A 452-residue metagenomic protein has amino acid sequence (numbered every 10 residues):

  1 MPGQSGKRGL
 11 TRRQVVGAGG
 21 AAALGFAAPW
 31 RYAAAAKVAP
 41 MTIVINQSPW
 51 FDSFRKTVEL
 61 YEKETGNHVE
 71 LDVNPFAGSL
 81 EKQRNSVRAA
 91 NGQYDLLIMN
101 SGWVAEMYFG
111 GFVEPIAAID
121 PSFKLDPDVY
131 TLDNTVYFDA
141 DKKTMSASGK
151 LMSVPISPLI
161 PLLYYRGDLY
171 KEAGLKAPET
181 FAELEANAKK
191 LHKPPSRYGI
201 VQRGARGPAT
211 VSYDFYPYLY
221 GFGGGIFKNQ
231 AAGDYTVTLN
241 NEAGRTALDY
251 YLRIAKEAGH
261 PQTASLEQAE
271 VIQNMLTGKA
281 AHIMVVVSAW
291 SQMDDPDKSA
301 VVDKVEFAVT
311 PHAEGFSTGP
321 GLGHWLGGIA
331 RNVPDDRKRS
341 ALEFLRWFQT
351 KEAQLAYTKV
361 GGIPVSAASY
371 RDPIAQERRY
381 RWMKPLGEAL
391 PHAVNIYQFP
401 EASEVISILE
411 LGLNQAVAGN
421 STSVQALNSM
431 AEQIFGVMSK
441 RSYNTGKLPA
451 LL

Functional and structural regions predicted by a protein language model:
M1-L10: N-terminal secretory signal peptides
Y32, K143-I156, P161, E185-T236 (+1 more regions): Extracytoplasmic/periplasmic solute-binding protein
A36-A39, L60-Y137, D168-E179, N274 (+4 more regions): Extracytoplasmic "Venus flytrap"/periplasmic binding protein-like
A36-K37, Y130-T135, T144, V305-T310 (+3 more regions): Long, aromatic- and glycine/proline-rich binding clefts that accommodate carbohydrate-like moieties
S101-I160, V211-D214, K304-A308, E377-R378: Hinge/lid segment of periplasmic solute-binding proteins
A117-D133, G204-A205, F222-T246, P296-A300 (+3 more regions): Short, solvent-exposed loop/beta-turn-alpha elements that line the ligand-binding surface or hinge of extracytoplasmic
A188-P194, A232-S265: Glycine-centered hinge/linker elements that transmit conformational signals in sensory and ligand-binding systems
D214-P217, T246-R337, A450: Extracytoplasmic/periplasmic substrate-binding proteins
